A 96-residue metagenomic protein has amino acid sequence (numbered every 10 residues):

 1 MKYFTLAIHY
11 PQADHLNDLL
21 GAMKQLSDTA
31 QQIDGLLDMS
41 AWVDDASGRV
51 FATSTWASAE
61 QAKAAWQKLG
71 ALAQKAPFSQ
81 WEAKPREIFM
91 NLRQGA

Functional and structural regions predicted by a protein language model:
M1-F51, A57-L72, S79-A96: Short S/T/G/P-rich N-terminal loop/turn motif that feeds into the first structured element of a domain
